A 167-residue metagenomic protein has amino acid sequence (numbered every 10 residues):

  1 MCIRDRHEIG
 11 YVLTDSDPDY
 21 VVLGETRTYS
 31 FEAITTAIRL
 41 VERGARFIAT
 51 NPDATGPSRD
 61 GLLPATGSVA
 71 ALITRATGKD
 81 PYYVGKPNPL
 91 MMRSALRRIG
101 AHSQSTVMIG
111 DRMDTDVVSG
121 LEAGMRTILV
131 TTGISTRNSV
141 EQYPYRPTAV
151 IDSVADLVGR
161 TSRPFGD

Functional and structural regions predicted by a protein language model:
R4-D167: Asp-based, Mg2+/Mn2+-dependent phosphohydrolase catalytic module
